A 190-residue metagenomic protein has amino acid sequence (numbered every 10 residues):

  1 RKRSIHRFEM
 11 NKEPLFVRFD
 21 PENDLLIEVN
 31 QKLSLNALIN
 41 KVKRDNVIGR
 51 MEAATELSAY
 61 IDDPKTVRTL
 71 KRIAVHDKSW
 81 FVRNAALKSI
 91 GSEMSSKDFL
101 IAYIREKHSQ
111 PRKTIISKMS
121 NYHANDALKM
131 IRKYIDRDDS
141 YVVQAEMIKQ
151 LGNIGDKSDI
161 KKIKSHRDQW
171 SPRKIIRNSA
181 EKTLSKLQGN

Functional and structural regions predicted by a protein language model:
R1-A85, S89-E93, R105-K107, R112: Non-catalytic accessory/interaction domains
V75-A85, S92-N190: Long, helix-rich interaction regions
